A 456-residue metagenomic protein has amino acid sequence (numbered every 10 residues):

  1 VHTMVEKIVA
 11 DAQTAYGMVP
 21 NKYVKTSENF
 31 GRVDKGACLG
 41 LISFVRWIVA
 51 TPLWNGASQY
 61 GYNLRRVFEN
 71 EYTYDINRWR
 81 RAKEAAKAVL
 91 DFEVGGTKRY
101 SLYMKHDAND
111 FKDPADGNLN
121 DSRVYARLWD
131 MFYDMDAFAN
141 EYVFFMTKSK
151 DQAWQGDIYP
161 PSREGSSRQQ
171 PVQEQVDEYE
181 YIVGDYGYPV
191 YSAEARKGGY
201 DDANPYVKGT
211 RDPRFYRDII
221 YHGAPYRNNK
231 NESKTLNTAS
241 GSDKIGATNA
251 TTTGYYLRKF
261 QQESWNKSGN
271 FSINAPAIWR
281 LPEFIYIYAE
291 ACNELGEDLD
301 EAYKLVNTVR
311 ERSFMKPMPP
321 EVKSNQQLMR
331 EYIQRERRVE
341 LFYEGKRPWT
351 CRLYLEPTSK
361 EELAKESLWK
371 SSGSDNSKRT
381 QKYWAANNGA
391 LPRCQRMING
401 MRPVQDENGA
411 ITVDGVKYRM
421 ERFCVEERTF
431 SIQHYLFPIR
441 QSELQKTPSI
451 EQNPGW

Functional and structural regions predicted by a protein language model:
V1-P20, N29-N55, Y72-L90, F144 (+5 more regions): Extended, hydrophobic/aromatic-rich amphipathic alpha-helical segments that build helical scaffolds
K7-V9, Y72, N77, K83 (+6 more regions): Long, intrinsically disordered, low-complexity segments
A15-S27, E93-M104, K316-E321: Short, solvent-exposed, charged loop/turn and helix-capping segments that join or cap alpha-helices on peripheral
N21-E28, L64-N70, N266-F271: Flexible glycine/proline-enriched surface loops and loop-helix/loop-strand junctions
P52, S149-D151, H222: Short, solvent-exposed loop/turn segments at secondary-structure junctions
G56-Y74, L236-S240: A solvent-exposed, charged loop/short amphipathic helix patch at secondary-structure junctions
W154-T210: Segments forming glycine/polar-rich beta-alpha architectures that bind adenosine-containing cofactors
P161, Y191-L281, Q452-W456: Flexible, polar/acidic helix-loop-strand segments at domain edges
